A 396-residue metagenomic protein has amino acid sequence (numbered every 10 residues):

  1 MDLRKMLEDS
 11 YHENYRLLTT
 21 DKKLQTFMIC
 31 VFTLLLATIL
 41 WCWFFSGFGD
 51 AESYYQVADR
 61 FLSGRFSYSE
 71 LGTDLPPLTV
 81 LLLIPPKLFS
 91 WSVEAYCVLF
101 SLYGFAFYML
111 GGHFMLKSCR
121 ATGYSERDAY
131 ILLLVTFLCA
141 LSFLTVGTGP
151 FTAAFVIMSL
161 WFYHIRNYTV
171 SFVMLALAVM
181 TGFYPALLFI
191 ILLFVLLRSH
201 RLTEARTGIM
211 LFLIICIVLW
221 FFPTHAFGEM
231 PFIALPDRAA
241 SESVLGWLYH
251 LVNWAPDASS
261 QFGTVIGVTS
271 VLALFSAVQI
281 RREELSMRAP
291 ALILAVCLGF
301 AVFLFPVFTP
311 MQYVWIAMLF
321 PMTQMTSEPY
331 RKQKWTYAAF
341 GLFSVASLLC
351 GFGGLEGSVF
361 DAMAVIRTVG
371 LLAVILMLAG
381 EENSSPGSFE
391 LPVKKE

Functional and structural regions predicted by a protein language model:
M1, K5, R238, E242-L245: Low-complexity, intrinsically disordered regions enriched in charged/polar residues
D2-E229, T264-E396: Multi-pass membrane glycosyltransferase architecture that uses lipid-linked
S10, L81-V93, A240-S260: Juxtamembrane membrane-water interface segments that cap and precede transmembrane helices
P231-D237: Hydrophobic transmembrane helix segments
D237-R238, Q312: Short, well-ordered alpha-helical microsegments
